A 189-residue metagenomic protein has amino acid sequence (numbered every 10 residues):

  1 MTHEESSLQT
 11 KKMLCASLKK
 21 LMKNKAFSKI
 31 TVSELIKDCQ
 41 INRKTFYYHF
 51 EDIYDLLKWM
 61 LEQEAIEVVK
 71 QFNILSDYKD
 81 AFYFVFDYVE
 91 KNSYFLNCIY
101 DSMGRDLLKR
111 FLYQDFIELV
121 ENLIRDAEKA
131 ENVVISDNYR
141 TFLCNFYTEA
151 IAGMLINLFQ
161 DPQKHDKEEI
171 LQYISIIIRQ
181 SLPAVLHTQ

Functional and structural regions predicted by a protein language model:
M1-K25, K29-V32, D38-Q189: Alpha-helical bundle regulatory/interaction domains
